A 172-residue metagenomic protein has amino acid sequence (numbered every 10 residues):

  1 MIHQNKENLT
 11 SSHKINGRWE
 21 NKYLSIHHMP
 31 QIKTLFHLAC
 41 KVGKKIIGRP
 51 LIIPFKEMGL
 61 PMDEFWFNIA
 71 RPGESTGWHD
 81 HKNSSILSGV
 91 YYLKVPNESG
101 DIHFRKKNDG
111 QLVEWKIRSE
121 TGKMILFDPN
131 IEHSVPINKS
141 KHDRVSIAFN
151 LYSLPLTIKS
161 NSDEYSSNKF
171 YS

Functional and structural regions predicted by a protein language model:
M1-E57, Y165-F170: Non-heme Fe(II)/2-oxoglutarate
L51-F55, G59-N130, S134-I137, H142-S146 (+1 more regions): Catalytic core of non-heme Fe(II) oxygenases with the double-stranded beta-helix
